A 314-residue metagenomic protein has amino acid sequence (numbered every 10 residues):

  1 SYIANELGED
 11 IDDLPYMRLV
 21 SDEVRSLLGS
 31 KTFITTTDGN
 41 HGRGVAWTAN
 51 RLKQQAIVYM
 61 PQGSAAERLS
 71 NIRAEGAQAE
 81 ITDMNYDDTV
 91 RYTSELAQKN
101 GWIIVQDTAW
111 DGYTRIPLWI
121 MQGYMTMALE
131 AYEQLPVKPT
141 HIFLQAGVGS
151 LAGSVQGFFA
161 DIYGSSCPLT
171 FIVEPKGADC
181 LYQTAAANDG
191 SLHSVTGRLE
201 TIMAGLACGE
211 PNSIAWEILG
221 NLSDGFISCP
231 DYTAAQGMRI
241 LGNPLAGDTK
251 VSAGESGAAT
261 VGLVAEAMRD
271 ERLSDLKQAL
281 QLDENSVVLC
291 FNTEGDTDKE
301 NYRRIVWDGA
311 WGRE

Functional and structural regions predicted by a protein language model:
E6-L28, L273-L282: Short mixed-charge
Y16-I34, R43-L96, C180-S191, E300-R303: Active-site-proximal loop->helix
K31, W102-I103, T140, D224 (+1 more regions): Conserved acidic residues
T32-G39, I120, L144-V148, I172-E174 (+2 more regions): Active-site nucleophile and cofactor-binding loops and adjacent substrate-binding regions of central metabolic enzymes
T35-R51, A66-L69, A146-Q156, A178-Y182 (+2 more regions): Short glycine/serine/threonine-rich phosphate/pyrophosphate-binding segments that cradle anionic phosphate groups
A46, D87-Y92, D111-N221, E271 (+1 more regions): Glycine-rich phosphate/pyrophosphate-binding loop at beta-loop-alpha junctions
L52, E75-G76, N100, S166 (+1 more regions): Short, structured coil segments at secondary-structure junctions
P211-D283: Active-site-adjacent helical/loop segments in soluble small-molecule enzymes
